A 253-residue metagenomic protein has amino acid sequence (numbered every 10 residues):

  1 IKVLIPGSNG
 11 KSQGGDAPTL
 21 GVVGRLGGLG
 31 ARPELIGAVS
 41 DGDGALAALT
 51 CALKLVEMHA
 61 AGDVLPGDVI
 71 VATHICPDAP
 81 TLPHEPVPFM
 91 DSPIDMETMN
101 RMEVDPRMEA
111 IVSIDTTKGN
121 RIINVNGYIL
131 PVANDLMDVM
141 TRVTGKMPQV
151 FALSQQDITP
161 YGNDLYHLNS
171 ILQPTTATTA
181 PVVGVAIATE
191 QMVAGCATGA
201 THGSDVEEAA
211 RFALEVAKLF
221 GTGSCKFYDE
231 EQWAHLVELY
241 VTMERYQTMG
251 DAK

Functional and structural regions predicted by a protein language model:
I1-R32: Soluble metallo-hydrolase cores and metallopeptidase-like ectodomains found primarily in the secretory/periplasmic
S8-D16, V39-D41, A61-L65, M102-P106 (+1 more regions): Solvent-exposed alpha-helices and their adjacent loops that cap or buttress functional pockets in soluble metabolic
V22, R32-T73: Alpha-helical metal-binding/catalytic segments enriched in His/Glu/Asp
R25-G37, R121, A194-G195: Glycine/charged-rich beta-loop-alpha catalytic/anionic-binding loops adjacent to active sites
L26-L29, V69, T73-P80, Q191: Acidic, glycine-rich active-site loops and adjacent beta-strand->loop/helix elements that engage anionic groups
E34, P80-V87: Short acidic, glycine/serine/threonine-rich loops at helix termini
P86-V112: A glycine-rich helix N-cap at a beta->alpha junction
N100, A110, T116-G250: Active-site-adjacent substrate-binding region of metalloamidase/peptidase-like peptide-processing proteins
